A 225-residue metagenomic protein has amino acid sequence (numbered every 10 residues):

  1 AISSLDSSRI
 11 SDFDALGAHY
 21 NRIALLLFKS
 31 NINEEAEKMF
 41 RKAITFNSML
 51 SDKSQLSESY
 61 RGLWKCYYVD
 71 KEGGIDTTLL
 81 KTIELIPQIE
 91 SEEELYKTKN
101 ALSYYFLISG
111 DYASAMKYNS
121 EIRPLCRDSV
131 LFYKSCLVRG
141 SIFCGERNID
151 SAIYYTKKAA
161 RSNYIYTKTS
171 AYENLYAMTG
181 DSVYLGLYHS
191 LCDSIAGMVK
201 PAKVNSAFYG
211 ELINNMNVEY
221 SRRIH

Functional and structural regions predicted by a protein language model:
A1-S8, A36, K42-A43, I75-T82 (+5 more regions): Tetratricopeptide repeat
S4, F13, E34-E37, D52-K53 (+4 more regions): Hydrophobic positions within repeat-based interaction scaffolds
L5-S7, L27, N47, I86-P87 (+8 more regions): Eukaryotic all-alpha helical interaction scaffolds
D14-A18, E58, K97, K134 (+1 more regions): Residue register of alpha-helical TPR repeats
S30, L50, V69-E72, I89 (+4 more regions): Structural motif corresponding to the intra-repeat A-B loop/turn of tetratricopeptide repeats
E58, K65, E72-G74, K97: Solenoidal tandem-repeat scaffolds enriched in leucines and small polar residues
